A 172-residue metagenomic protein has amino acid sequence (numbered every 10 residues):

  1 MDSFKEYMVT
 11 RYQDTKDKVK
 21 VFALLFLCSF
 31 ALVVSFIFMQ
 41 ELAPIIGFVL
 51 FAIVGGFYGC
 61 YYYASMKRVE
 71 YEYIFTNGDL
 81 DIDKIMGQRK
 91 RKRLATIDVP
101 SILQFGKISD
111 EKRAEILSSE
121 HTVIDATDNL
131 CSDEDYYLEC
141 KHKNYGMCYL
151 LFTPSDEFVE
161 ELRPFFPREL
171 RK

Functional and structural regions predicted by a protein language model:
M1-F30: N-terminal membrane-targeting/pre-transmembrane regions
T15, G56-N77: Transmembrane-cytosolic junction motif
S35-V54: Hydrophobic alpha-helical transmembrane segments
I53-G55, I116-V123: Short Pro/Gly-enriched beta-strand edge/turn motifs at strand-loop
I74-K92: Membrane-cytosol interface motif
K84, R91-T96, V159-R163: A short, polar/proline- and glycine-enriched secondary-structure boundary/capping micro-motif
A95-E115: Structured surface patches comprising rigid loops and adjacent beta-strands/short helices at the edges of well-ordered
E120-K172: A membrane-cytosol interface segment of integral membrane proteins
